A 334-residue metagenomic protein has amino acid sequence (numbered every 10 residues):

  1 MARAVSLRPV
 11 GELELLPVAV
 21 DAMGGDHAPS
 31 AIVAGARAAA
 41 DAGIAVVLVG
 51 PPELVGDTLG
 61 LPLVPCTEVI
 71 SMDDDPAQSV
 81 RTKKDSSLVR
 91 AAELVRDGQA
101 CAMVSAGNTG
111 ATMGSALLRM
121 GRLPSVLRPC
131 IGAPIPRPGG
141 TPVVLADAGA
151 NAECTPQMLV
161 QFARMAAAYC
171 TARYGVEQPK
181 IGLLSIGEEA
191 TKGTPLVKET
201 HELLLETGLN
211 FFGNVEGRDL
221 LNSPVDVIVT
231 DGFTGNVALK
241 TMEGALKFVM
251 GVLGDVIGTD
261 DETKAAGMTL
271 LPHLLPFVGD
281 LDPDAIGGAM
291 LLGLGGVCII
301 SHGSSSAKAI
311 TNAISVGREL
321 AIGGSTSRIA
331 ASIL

Functional and structural regions predicted by a protein language model:
A2-L54: N-terminal phosphate-binding or glycine-rich loops at protein starts, especially the Walker A/P-loop of NTPases
P17-P29, V80, A150-V160, I300-A307: Short, glycine-rich nucleotide/cofactor-binding loops
M23-G24, E68-V69, N108-A111, L118 (+2 more regions): Short glycine-rich anion-binding loops that position phosphate/pyrophosphate groups of nucleotides and phosphorylated
H27-I32, D85-G98, A102-A116, L127-I131 (+5 more regions): Short glycine/serine/threonine-rich phosphate/pyrophosphate-binding segments that cradle anionic phosphate groups
P29-S30, A36, A42, L48-V49 (+1 more regions): A glycine-rich phosphate/pyrophosphate-binding beta-strand-loop-alpha-helix module
S30, V47-E53, G60, A152-G217 (+1 more regions): Glycine-rich phosphate/diphosphate-binding loop of Rossmann-like nucleotide-binding domains
G60-A100: Phosphate/nucleotide-donor binding subsite
L117-T141, L145, P224-I228, G232-L334: Glycine-rich phosphate/nucleotide-binding loop
